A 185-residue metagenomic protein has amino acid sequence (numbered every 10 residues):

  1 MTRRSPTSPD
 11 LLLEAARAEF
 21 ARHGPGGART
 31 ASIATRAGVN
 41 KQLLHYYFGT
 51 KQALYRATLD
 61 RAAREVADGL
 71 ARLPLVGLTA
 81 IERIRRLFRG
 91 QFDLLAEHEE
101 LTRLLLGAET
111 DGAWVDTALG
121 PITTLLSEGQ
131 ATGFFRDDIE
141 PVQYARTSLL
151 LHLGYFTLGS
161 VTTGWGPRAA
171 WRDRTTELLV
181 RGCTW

Functional and structural regions predicted by a protein language model:
M1-T7, A18: N-terminal intrinsically disordered/low-complexity leader segments
L11, A15, E19-A53, A57: Helix-turn-helix
R22-G26, G77, H98, T132: Short coil/turn segments at alpha/beta junctions that flank glycine-rich nucleotide-binding fingerprints
D60-E65: Short, basic, alpha-helical segments at the C-terminal edge of helix-turn-helix-like DNA-binding modules
A67-D68, D111-F134, V142-Q143: Amphipathic alpha-helical packing segments from all-alpha helical-bundle domains
A71-E100, P141, A145-S148: Hydrophobic alpha-helical connector segments
R83, F92-A113, L158-G164: Amphipathic alpha-helical segments used for helix-helix packing
D93, G120-T132, T147-W185: C-terminal peripheral helix-coil segments that are non-catalytic and often amphipathic
